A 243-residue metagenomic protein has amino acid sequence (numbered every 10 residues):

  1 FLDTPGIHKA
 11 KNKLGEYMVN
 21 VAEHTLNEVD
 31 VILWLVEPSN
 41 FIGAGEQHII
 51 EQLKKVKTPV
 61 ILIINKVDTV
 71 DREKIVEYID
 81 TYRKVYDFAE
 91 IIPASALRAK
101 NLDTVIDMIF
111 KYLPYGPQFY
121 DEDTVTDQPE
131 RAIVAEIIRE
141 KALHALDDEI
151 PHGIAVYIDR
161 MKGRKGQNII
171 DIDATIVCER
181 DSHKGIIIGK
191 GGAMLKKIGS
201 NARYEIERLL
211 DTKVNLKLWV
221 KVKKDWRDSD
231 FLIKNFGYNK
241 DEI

Functional and structural regions predicted by a protein language model:
F1-G15, V19, P38: Switch II (G3) loop of P-loop NTPases
D3, A22, L33, S95 (+3 more regions): Conserved RecA-like P-loop NTPase ATPase core
A10, T25-I32, V56, V85-F88 (+8 more regions): Conserved, well-folded catalytic cores of nucleic-acid-processing and energy-transducing macromolecular machines
K13-H24, F41-A44, H48, V70-E77 (+9 more regions): Charged, alpha-helix-enriched surfaces in structured cytosolic catalytic cores of large nucleotide-utilizing machines
E16-I91, A145, K162-D171: Conserved C-terminal guanine-recognition region of P-loop GTPase G domains, centered on the G4
T58-I61, V67-E130: Canonical P-loop GTPase G-domain recognition
E130-I243: P-loop NTP-binding site
